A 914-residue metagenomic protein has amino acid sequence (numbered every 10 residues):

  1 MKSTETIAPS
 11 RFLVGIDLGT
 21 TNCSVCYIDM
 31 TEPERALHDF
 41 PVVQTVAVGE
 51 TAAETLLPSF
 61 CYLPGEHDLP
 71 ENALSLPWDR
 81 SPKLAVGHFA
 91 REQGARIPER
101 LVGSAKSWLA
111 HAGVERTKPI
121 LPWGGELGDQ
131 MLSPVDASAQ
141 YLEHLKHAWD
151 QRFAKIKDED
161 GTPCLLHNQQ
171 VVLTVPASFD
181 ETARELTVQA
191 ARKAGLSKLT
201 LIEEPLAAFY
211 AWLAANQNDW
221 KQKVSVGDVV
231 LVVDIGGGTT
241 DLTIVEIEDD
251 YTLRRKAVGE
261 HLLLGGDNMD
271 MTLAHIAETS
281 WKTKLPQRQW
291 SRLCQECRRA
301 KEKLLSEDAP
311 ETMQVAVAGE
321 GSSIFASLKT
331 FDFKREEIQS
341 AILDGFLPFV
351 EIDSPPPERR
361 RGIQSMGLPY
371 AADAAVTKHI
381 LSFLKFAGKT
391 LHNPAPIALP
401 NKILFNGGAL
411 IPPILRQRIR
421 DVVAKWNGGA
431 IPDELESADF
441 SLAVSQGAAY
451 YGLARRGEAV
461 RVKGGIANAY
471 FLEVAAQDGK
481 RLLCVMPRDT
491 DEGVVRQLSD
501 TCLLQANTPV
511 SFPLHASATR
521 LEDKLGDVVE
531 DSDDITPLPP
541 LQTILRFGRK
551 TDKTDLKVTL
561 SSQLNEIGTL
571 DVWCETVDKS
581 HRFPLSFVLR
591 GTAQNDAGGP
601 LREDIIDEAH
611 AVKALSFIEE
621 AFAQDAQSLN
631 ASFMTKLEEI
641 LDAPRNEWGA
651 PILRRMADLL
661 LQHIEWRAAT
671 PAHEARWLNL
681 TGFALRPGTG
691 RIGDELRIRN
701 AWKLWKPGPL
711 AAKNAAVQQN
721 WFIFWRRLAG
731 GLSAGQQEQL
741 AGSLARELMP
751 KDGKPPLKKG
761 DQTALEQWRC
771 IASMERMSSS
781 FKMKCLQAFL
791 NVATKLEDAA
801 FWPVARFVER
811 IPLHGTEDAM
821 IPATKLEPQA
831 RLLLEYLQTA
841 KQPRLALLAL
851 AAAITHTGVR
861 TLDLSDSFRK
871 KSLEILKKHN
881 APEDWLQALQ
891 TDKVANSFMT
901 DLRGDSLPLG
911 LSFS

Functional and structural regions predicted by a protein language model:
M1-L121, T200, A207, T252-L253 (+13 more regions): Early-domain small/polar-rich strand-loop-helix modules and first-structured segments of the mature chain
M1-R11, L201-V233, G388, N393-P394 (+1 more regions): Conserved phosphate-binding catalytic cores of ATP/NTP-utilizing and phosphoryl-transfer enzymes
K2, D249, G319-T390, E458-T689 (+1 more regions): Acidic low-complexity intrinsically disordered segments
E5-S10, L18-T20, F40, S225 (+13 more regions): Acidic, glycine/GT-rich loop-and beta-edge segments that sit at the periphery of enzyme/chaperone cores
P9, Q140-D160, A211-K223, G345-L399 (+2 more regions): Phosphate/ATP-binding catalytic cores across multiple sugar-kinase/actin-like superfamilies, primarily ASKHA
H38-R192, E203, M271-Q314, A318-R359 (+1 more regions): Phosphate-binding loop and its immediate beta->loop->alpha context in nucleotide/phosphate-handling enzymes
V171-L186, A318, S322, L368-A375 (+4 more regions): Glycine-rich phosphate-binding loops at beta-strand->alpha-helix junctions
V572, A631-L641, E674-P687, A715-G731 (+4 more regions): Amphipathic alpha-helical elements of HEAT/ARM-like alpha-solenoid repeat scaffolds that form extended
